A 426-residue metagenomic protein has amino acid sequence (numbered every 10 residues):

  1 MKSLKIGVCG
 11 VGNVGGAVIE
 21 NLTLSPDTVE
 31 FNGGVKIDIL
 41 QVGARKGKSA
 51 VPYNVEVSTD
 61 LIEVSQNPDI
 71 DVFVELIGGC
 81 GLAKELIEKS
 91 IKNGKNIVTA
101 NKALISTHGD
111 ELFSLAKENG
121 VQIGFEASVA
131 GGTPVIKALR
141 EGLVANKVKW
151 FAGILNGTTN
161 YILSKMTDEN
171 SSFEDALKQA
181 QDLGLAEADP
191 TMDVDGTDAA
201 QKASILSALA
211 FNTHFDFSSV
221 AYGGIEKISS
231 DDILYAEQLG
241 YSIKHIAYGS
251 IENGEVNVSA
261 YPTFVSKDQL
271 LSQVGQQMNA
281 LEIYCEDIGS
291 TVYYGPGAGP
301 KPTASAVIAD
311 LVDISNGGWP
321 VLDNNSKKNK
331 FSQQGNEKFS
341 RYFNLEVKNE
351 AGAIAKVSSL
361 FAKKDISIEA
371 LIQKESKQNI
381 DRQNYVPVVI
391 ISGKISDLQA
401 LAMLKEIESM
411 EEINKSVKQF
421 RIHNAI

Functional and structural regions predicted by a protein language model:
V11: Glycine-rich Rossmann-fold phosphate-binding loop(s) that bind the pyrophosphate of adenine dinucleotide cofactors
G15-G16: N-terminal Rossmann-fold NAD(P) dinucleotide-binding loop
L24-V51: NAD(P)-binding Rossmann-fold cofactor-contacting core
L61-A100: Rossmann-fold NAD(P) dinucleotide-binding segment
A83-K89, K102-R140: Rossmann-fold NAD(P)-binding glycine/threonine-rich loop
D175-Q273, M278-A280: Substrate-binding/catalytic subdomain of NAD(P)-dependent oxidoreductase enzymes
L270-N325, N329-S340: ATP-dependent carboxylate/acyl-activation modules
L311-I426: A conserved regulatory-domain signal marking ACT and ACT-like small-molecule sensing domains and adjacent regulatory
